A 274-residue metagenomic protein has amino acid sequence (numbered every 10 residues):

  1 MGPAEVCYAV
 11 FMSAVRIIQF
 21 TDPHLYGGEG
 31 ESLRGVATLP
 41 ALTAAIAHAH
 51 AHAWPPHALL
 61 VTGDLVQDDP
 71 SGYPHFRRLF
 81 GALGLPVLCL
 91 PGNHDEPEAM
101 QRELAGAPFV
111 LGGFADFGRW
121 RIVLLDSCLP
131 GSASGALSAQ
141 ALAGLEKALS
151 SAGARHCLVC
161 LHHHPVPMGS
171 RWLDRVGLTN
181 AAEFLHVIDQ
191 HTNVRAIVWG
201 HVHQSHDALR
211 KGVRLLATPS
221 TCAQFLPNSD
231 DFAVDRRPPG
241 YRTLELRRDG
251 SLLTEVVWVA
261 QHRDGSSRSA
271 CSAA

Functional and structural regions predicted by a protein language model:
C7-H75, M168: N-terminal active-site segment of His-dependent metallophosphoesterases
R16-G27, R119-L129, L158-C160, V213-P219 (+1 more regions): Active-site-proximal beta-strand elements of phosphoester/diester hydrolases
T21-P40, Q67, E96-P108, G131-L137 (+1 more regions): Acidic/histidine-rich helix-loop elements that form or flank divalent-metal/phosphate-binding sites at the catalytic
D22, L59, D64, G92 (+5 more regions): Divalent metal-coordination and catalytic microenvironments
H24, L65-V66, H94-D95, C128 (+3 more regions): Catalytic metal-binding/acid-base residues of hydrolase active sites
A44-A58, S134-L216, G250-L252, A270-A273: His/acidic metal-ligating clusters that form di-metal
T62-G81, E96-P108, S170-R171, H206-K211: Metal-dependent catalytic neighborhoods of phosphoester/phosphodiester hydrolases
V187-D189, H206-A274: Binuclear metal-dependent phosphoesterase catalytic core
